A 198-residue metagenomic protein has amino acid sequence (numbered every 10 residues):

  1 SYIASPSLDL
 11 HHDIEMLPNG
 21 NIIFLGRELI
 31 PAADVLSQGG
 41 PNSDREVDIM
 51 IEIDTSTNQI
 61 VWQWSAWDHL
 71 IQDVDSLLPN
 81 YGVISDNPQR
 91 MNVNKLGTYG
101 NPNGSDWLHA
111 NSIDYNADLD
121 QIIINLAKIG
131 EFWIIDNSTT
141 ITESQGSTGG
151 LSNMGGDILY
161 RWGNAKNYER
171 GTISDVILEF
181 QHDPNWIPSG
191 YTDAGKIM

Functional and structural regions predicted by a protein language model:
S1-M198: Histidine-/acidic-rich catalytic cores in large beta-rich domains
